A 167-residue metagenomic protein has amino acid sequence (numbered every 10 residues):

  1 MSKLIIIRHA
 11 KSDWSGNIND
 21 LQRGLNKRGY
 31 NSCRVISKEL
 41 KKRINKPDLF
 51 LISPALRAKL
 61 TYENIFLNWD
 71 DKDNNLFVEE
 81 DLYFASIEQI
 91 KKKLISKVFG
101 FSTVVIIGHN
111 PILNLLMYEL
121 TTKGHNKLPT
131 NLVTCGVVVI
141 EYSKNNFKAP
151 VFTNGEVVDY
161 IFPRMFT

Functional and structural regions predicted by a protein language model:
S2-D81, A85, L132: Active-site-proximal alpha-helix that buttresses catalytic centers in soluble enzyme cores
L4, T103-V105, V137: Residue-level preference for the first positions of well-ordered beta-strands
R23-G24, L67-W69, I95, T121-H125: Glycine-rich, phosphate-binding/catalytic loops in enzymes
D48-W69, N145-T167: Conserved histidine-centered catalytic loops in small-molecule metabolism enzymes
D81-F99: Short phosphate-binding loop-to-helix
I95-I106, A149-D159: A polyampholytic, Gly/Pro-enriched intrinsically disordered region
K97, T103, N110-C135: Non-DNA-binding regulatory cores of transcription-related proteins, predominantly C-terminal effector-binding
T121-V158: Domain-level recognition of soluble alpha/beta enzyme cores, biased toward histidine phosphatases/phosphomutases
